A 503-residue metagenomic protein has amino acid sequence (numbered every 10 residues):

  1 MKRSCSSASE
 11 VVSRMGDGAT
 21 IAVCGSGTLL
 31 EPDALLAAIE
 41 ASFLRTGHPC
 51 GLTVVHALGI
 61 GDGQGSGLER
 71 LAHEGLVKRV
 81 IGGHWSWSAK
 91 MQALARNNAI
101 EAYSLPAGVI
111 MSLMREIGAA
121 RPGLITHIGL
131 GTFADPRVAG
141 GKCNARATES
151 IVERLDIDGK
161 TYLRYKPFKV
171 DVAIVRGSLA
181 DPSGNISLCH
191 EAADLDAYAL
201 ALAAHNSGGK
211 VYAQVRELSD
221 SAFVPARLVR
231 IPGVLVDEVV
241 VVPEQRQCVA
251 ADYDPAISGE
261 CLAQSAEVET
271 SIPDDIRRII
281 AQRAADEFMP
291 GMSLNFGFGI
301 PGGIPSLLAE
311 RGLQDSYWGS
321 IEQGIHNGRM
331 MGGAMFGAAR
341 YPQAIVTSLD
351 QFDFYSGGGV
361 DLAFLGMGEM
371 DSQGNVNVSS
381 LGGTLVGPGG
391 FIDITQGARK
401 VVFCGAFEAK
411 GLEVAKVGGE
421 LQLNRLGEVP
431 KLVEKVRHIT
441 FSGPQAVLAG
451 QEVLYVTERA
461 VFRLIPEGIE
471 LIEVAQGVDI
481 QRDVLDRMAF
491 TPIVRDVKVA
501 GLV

Functional and structural regions predicted by a protein language model:
K2-S13, G27-F43, V55, G61-L71 (+2 more regions): Conserved phosphate- and dinucleotide-binding cores of soluble alpha/beta proteins, encompassing both enzyme active
S7-T20, R283-S293: Glycine-rich phosphate/diphosphate-binding loops that line cofactor/substrate pockets in enzymes
A19, H48-L52, K78, G291-M292: Nucleotide donor/acceptor-binding cores
T20-G25, T53-H56: Short glycine-rich or small-residue beta-strand-to-loop segments that form or flank ligand, phosphate, metal/Fe-S
A22-C24, V80-I81, S293-F296: Short catalytic-loop micro-motif centered on adjacent basic/acidic residues
A41-L52, Y317: Beta-solenoid repeat scaffold
C50, I272-P273, Q282-M289, S293 (+1 more regions): Glycine-rich phosphate/ribose-binding loops and adjacent secondary-structure elements that form binding surfaces
N185, A263-I276, R283-N295, G468-I469: Glycine-rich phosphate/diphosphate-binding loops and the adjacent beta-loop-alpha structural elements that coordinate
